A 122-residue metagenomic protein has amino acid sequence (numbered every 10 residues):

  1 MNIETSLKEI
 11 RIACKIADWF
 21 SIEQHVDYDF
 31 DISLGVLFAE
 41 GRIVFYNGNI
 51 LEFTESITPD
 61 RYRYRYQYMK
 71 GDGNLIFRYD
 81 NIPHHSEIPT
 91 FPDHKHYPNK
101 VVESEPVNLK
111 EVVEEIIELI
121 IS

Functional and structural regions predicted by a protein language model:
M1-E52, I57-P59: Negatively charged, low-complexity tracts enriched in Asp/Glu with abundant Ser/Thr
T54-S56, I82, V112: Surface-exposed loop/turn and secondary-structure junction residues enriched for glycine/proline
Y62: Residues that flank catalytic or metal-binding motifs in active/ligand-binding sites
R65-V107: An exposed acidic His-Trp-rich patch
N99-S122: Well-ordered alpha/beta subsegment
